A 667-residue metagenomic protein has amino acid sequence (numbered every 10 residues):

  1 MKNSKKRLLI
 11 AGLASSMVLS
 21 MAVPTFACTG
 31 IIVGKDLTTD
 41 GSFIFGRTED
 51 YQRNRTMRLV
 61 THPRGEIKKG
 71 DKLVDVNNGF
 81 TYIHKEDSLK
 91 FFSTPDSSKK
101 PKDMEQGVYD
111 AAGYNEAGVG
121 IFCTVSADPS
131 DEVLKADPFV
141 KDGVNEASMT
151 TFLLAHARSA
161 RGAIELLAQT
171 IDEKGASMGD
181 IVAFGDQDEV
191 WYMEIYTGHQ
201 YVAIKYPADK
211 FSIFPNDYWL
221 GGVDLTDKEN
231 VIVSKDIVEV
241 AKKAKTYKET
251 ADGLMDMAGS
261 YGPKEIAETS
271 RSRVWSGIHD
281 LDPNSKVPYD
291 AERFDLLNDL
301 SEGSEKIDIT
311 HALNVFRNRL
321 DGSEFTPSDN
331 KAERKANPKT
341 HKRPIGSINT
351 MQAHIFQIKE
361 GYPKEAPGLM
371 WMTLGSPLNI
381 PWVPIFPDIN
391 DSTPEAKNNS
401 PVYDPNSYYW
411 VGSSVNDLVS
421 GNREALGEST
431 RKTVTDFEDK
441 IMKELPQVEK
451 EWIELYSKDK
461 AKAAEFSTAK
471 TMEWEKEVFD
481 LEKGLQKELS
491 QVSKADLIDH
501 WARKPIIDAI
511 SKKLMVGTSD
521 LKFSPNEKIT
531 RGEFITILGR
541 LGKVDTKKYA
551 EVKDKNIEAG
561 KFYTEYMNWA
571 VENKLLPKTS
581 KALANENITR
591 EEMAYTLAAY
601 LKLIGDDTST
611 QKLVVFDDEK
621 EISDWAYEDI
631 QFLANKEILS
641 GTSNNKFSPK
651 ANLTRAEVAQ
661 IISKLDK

Functional and structural regions predicted by a protein language model:
K2-A11: Bacterial N-terminal signal peptides that target proteins for export
G12-S20: Bacterial N-terminal signal peptides
V23-A27: Sec/Tat signal peptide C-region and signal peptidase I cleavage site
C28-N145, L166-A291, L296: A contiguous strand-loop segment
T246-G361: Glycine-rich, aromatic-lined ligand/substrate-binding cores of catalytic and carbohydrate-binding domains
D329-E454: Substrate-recognition/cap regions that form aromatic- and gly/pro-loop-enriched pockets for small-molecule ligands
T430-V492, I510: Histidine-centered catalytic/metal-binding microenvironments
S490-K504, S511-E591, L597-Y627, S640-N652 (+1 more regions): Feature responds to low-complexity, polar/acidic, surface-exposed segments characteristic of secreted/exported proteins
